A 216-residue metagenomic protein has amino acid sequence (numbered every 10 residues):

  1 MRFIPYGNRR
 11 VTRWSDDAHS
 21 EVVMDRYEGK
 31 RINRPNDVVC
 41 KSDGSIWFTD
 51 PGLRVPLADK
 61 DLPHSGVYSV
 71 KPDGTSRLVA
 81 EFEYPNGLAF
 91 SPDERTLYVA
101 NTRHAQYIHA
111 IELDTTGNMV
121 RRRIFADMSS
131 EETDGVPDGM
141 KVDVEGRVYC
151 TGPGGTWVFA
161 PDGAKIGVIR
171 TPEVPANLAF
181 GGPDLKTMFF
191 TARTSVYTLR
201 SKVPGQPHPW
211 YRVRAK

Functional and structural regions predicted by a protein language model:
M1, V11, V67, L97 (+3 more regions): Hydrophobic beta-strand positions in blades of beta-propellers and related beta-sheet-rich domains
M1-P5, E28-I46, D61-G66, L78-V99 (+2 more regions): Beta-rich, blade/repeat-based domains predominating in secreted/periplasmic proteins but also intracellular
F3-I4, F48-L62, L199-K202: Short, conserved, GDST-rich strand-edge loop motifs in beta-rich repeat architectures
Y6, P51-L53, T102-R103, L113 (+4 more regions): Short loop/turn segments immediately following the C-termini of beta-strands
N8, L62-S65, A105-Y107, M119: A detector of repeated loop/turn-to-beta-strand junctions in beta-rich toroidal repeat architectures
W14-R31, G66-Y84, E112-E132, T156-T171: Blade-edge beta-strand/turn elements of extracellular beta-propeller and related beta-sheet repeat scaffolds
A110-N118, R200-H208: Short loop/turn segments immediately following beta-strands, especially the blade-tip and inter-blade linker loops
E173-P175, D184, T191-Y197, K202-G205: A short, acidic, flexible beta-alpha connecting loop/helix-capping segment that sits on the rim of active
